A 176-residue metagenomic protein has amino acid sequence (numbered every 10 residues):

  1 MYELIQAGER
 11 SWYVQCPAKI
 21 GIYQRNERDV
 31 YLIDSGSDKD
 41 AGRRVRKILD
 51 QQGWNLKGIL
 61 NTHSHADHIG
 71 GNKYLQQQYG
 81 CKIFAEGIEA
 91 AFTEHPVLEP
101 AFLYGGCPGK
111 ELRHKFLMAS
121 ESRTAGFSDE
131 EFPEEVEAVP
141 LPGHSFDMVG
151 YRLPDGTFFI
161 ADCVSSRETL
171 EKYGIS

Functional and structural regions predicted by a protein language model:
M1-G8, G109-E111, F132-V136: Short Pro/Gly-enriched beta-strand edge/turn motifs at strand-loop
Y2-Q52, G150-D162: Conserved beta-strand hairpin/beta-sheet module of binuclear metal-dependent hydrolase folds, prominently
S11, C81, S122-T124, V136 (+1 more regions): Short, conserved active-site loop motifs that form the nucleotide-linked donor/cofactor pocket
V14-Q15, A119-A125, P140-P142: Short gly/ser/thr-rich secondary-structure transition/capping motifs
V30, S37-D38, E135-S176: Metallo-beta-lactamase
I33-G36, K57-H65, I83-G87, P140-G143 (+1 more regions): Active-site neighborhood of phospho(di)ester-bond hydrolases with catalytic His/Asp-centered motifs
A41-E131: Active-site HxH/HxHxD metal-binding segment of metal-dependent hydrolases
